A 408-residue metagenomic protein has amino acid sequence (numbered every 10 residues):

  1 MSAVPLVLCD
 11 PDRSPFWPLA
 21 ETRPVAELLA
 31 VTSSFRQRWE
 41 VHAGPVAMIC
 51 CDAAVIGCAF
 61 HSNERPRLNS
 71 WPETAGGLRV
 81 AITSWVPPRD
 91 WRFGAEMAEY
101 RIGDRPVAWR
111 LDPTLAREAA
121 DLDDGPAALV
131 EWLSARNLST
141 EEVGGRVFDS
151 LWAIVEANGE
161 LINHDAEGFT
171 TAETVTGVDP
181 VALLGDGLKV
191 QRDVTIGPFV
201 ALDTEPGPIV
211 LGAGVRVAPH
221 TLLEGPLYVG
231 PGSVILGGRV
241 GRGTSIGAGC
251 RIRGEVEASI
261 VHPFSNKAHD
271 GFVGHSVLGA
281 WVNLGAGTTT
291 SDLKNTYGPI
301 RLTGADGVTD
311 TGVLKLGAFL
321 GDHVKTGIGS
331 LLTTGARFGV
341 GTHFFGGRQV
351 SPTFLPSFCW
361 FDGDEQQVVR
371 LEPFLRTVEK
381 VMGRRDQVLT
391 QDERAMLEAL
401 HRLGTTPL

Functional and structural regions predicted by a protein language model:
M1-G187, D193, F354-L408: Terminal amphipathic alpha-helical/low-complexity segments used for targeting or macromolecular assembly
M1-V4, R117-A127, F148, V155-A157 (+8 more regions): Phosphate-binding glycine-rich loops and adjacent basic patches that engage nucleotide phosphates, nucleic-acid
C9, R13, E27-T32, G237-G238 (+1 more regions): Glycine-rich hexapeptide-repeat left-handed beta-helix
P18-E21, R136, T140, T176 (+6 more regions): Generic, low-specificity signal for short hydrophobic/alpha-helical stretches with a mild N-terminal bias, encompassing
S34-Q37, W152, A213, P231 (+3 more regions): Active-site-proximal helix/loop capping residues that flank conserved catalytic or ligand/cofactor
E173-G279, K294-N295, D310, F319 (+1 more regions): Extended beta-solenoid/beta-helix repeat architectures
